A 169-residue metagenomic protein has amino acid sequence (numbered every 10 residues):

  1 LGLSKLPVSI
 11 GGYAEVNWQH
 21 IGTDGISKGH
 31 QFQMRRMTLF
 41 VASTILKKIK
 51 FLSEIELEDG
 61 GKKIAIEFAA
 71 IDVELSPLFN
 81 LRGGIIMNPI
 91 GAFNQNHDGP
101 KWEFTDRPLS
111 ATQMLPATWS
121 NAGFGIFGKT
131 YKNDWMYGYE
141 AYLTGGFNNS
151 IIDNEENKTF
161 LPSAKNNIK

Functional and structural regions predicted by a protein language model:
G2-N149: Outer membrane beta-barrel
Y137-Y139, L143-K169: Surface-exposed beta-loop-beta
